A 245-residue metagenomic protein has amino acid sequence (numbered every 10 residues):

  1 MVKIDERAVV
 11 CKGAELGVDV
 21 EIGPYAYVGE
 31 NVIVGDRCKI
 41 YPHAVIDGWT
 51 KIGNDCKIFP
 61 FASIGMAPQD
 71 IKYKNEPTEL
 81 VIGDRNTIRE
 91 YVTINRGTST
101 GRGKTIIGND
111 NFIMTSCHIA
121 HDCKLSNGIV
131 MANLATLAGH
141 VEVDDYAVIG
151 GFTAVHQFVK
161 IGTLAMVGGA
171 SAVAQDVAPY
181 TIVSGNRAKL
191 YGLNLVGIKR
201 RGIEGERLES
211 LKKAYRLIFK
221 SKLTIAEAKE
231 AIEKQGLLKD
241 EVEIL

Functional and structural regions predicted by a protein language model:
M1-R7, K12-A14, V18-D19, D55 (+7 more regions): Terminal amphipathic alpha-helical/low-complexity segments used for targeting or macromolecular assembly
E6, C11-K12, G17-V18, G23-P24 (+23 more regions): Left-handed beta-helix
I71-Y73, N95-T98: A short, acidic/glycine-rich surface segment
